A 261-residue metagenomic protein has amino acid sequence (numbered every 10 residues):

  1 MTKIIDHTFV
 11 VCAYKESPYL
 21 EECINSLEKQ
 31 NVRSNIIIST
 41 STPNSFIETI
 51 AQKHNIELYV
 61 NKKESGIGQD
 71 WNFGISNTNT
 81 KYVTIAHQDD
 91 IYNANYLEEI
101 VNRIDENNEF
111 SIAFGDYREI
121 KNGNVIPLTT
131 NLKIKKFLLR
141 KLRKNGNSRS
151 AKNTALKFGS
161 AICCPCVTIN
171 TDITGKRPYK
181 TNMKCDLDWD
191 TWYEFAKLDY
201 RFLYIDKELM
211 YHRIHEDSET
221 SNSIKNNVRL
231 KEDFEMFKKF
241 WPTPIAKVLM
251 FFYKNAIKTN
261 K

Functional and structural regions predicted by a protein language model:
M1-S26: N-proximal low-complexity "stem/linker" segments adjacent to membrane-targeting elements
I5-T8, N35, D190: Cell-envelope/extracellular polymer assembly enzymes that use nucleotide-activated donors
N25-S34: Short, acidic, metal-binding catalytic loop of nucleotide-sugar glycosyltransferases
I38-E48, K63: A conserved acidic beta->alpha catalytic loop
K62-T78: Glycine-rich, basic loop-to-helix element that forms the pyrophosphate-binding segment of sugar-nucleotide handling
V83: Short aromatic/hydrophobic "clamp" motif used to bind/position activated sugar donors
N95-I134: Conserved donor NDP-sugar-binding/catalytic core segment of glycosyltransferases
L139-N226: Conserved nucleotide-sugar donor-binding catalytic segment
